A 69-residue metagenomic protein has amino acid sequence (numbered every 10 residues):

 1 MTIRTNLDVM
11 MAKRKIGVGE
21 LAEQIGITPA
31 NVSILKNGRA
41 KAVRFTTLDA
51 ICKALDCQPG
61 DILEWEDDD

Functional and structural regions predicted by a protein language model:
M1-I16: A short, Lys/Arg-rich alpha-helix, primarily the initiator
D8, G19, D49: Residues within the helices of the helix-turn-helix
A12, E23, K53: Alpha-helical residues within the helix-turn-helix
I16-I34: Short alpha-helical DNA-recognition segment
K36, T47, E66: DNA major-groove recognition helix of helix-turn-helix
R39-A50: Short, basic-rich loop-to-helix N-cap that marks the start of a DNA-contacting helix
D56-D69: Short C-terminal boundary/hinge segments that cap the last helix of small helical domains
